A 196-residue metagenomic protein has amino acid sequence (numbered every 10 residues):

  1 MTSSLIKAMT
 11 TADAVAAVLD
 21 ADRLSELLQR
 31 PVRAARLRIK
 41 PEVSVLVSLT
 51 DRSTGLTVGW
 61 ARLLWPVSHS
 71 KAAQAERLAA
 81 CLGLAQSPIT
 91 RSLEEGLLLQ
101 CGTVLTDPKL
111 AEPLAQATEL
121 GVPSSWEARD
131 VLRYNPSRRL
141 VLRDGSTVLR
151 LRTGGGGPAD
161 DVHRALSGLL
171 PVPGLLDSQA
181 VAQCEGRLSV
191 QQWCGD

Functional and structural regions predicted by a protein language model:
M1-Q191: Phosphate/pyrophosphate-binding loops and the adjoining catalytic core of nucleotide-dependent enzymes
G195-D196: Structural motif in protein kinase domains
